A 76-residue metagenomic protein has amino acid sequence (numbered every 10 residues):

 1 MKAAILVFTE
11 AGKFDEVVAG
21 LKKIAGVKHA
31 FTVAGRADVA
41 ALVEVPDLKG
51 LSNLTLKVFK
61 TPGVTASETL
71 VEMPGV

Functional and structural regions predicted by a protein language model:
M1-V76: A compositional/biophysical signature of low hydrophobicity enriched in polar/charged and small residues
